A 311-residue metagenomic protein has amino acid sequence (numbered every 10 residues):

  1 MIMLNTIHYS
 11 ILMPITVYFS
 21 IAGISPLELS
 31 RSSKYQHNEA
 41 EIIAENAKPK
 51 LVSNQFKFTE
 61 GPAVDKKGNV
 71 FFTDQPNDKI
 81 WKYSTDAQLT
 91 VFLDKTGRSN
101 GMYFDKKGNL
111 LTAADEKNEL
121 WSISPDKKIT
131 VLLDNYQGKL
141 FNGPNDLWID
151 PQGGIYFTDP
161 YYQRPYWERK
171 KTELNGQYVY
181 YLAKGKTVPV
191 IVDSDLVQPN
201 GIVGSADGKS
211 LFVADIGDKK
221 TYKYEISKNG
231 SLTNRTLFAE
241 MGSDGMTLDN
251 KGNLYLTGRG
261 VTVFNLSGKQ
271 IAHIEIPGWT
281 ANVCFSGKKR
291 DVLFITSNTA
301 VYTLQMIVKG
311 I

Functional and structural regions predicted by a protein language model:
M1-R31: Bacterial Sec-dependent N-terminal signal peptides
G23-I311: Sequence-structural signature of mature extracellular/luminal beta-sheet repeat domains, prominently beta-propellers
